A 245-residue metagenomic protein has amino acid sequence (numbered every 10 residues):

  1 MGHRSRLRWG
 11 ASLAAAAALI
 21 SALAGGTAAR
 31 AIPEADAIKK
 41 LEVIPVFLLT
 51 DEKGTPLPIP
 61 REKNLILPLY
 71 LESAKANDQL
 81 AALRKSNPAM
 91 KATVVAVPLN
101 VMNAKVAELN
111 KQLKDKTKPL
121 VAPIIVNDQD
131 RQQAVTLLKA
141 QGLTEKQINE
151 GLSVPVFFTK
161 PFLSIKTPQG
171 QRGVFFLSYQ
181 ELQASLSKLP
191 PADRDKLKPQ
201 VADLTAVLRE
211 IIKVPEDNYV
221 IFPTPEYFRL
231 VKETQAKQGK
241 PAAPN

Functional and structural regions predicted by a protein language model:
G2-S12, A16-N245: Conserved NAD+-utilizing ADP-ribose enzyme module
